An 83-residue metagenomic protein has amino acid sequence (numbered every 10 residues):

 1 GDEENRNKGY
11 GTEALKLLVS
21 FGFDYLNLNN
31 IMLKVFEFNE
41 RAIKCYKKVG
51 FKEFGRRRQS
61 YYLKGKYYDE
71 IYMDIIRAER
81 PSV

Functional and structural regions predicted by a protein language model:
G1-N7, F36: A short, internal acetyl-CoA/4′-phosphopantetheine-binding micro-motif in the GNAT/acyltransferase core
N5, E13-L15, Q59, D69: Short, electropositive, low-hydrophobicity segments enriched in small/polar residues
N7-F21, E40-K48: Conserved acetyl-CoA-binding loop-helix of GNAT-fold acetyltransferases
D24, N29-I31, K52: Short acidic/polar active-site loop segments enriched in Thr and Asp
N29, F36-I43, Q59-V83: C-terminal "cap" of GNAT-fold acetyltransferases
Y46, F51, M73: Conserved active-site tyrosine of GNAT-family acetyltransferases
